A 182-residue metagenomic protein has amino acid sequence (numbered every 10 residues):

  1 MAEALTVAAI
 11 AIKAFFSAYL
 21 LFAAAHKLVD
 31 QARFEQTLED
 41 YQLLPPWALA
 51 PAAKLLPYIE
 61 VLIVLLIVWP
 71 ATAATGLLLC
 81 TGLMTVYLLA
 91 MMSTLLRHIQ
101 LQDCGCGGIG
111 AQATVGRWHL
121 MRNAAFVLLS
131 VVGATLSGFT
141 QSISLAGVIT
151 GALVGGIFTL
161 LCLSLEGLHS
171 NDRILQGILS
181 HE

Functional and structural regions predicted by a protein language model:
A2-E182: Membrane-interfacial helix-loop segments of redox and metal-homeostasis proteins, especially TM-loop-TM junctions
